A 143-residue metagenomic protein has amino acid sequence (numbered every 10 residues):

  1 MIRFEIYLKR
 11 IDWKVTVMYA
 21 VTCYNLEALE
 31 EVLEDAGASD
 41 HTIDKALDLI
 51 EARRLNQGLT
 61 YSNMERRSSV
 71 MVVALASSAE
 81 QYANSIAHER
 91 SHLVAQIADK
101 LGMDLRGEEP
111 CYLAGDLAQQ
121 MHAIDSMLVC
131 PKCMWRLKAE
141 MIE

Functional and structural regions predicted by a protein language model:
M1-G37: Charge-rich, low-complexity N-terminal segments
T16-T22, G58-A76, S85, P110-A114: Ordered hydrophobic segments in well-structured contexts
V17-A20, L93-A98, L113, L117 (+1 more regions): Generic hydrophobic, helix-prone segments enriched in Leu/Val/Ile
D35-E80, L93-Q96: Active-site scaffold of zinc-dependent metalloenzymes
M71, R136-E143: Long, compositionally biased intrinsically disordered regions
Q81-E89: Short alpha-helical catalytic segment bearing the HExxH-like zincin motif of zinc-dependent metalloproteases
R90-R106: Catalytic Zn2+-binding segment of zinc metalloproteases
D104-W135: Post-HExxH zinc-binding segment in Zn-dependent metallohydrolases
